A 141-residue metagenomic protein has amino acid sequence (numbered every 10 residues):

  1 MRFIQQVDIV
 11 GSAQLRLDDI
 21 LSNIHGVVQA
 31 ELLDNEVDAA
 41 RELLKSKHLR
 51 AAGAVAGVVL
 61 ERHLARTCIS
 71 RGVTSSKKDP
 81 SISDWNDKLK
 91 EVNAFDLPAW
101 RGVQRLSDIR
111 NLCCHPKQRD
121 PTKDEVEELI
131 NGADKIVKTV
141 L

Functional and structural regions predicted by a protein language model:
M1-F3, L97-L141: Charge-enriched, short contiguous segments at helix-coil
M1-N35: Internal, Lys/Arg-enriched amphipathic helical interaction segments that engage polyanionic partners
L15, D19-S22, L64-I69, N111-Q118 (+1 more regions): Charged/polar positions within long, soluble alpha-helices
V28-L43, V58: A general nucleic-acid interaction/assembly signal
A39, D84-K88, I109-L112: A general alpha-helix detector
R41, K45-C68: Short, hydrophobic, well-ordered secondary-structure elements
K45-S46, V92, P116: Charged, alpha-helical scaffolding/interaction elements associated with membrane systems
C68-L97: Short, charged amphipathic alpha-helical segments flanked by flexible coils
